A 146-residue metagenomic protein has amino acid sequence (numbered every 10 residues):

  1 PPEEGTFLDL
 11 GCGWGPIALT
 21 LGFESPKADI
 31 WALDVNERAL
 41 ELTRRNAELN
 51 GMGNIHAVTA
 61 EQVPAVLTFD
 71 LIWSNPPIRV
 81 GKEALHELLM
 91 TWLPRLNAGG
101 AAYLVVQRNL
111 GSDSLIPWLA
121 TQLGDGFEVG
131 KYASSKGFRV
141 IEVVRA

Functional and structural regions predicted by a protein language model:
P1-V66, L71-S74: Conserved SAM/SAH cofactor-binding pocket of Class I
P2, N97, G124: Short conserved AdoMet
A18-L19, E83, D113-I116: Short glycine-/acidic-enriched loop or helix-start segments at secondary-structure transitions that form or flank
L21-F23, R45-E48, H86-L89, P117-A120: Short, glycine/charged-enriched secondary-structure capping and boundary segments
S74-G81: Glycine-rich phosphate-binding "P-loop"
E87-A98: A short glycine-rich, Lys/Arg-flanked "PGG" loop and its adjoining helix->strand segment in the class I
G99-V106: Conserved beta-strand signature within the Rossmann-like core of class I S-adenosyl-L-methionine
R108, S112-A146: Class I S-adenosyl-L-methionine
